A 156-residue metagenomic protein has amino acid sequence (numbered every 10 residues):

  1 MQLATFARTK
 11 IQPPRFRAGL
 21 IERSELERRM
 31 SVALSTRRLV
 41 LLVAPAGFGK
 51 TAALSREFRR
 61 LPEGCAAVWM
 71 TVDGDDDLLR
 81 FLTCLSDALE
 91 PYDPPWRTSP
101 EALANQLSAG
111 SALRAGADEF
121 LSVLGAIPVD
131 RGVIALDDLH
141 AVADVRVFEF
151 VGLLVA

Functional and structural regions predicted by a protein language model:
M1-R29, S99-N105: Conserved adenine-nucleotide phosphate-binding loops and their immediately adjacent elements
A4, F48, A52-G132, A141-A143: Conserved phosphate-binding/catalytic loops and adjacent sensor/switch elements of nucleotide-binding enzymes, spanning
S31-R37: Phosphate-binding P-loop
L42: Hydrophobic anchor at the beta1->P-loop junction of P-loop NTPases
P45: P-loop (Walker A) phosphate-binding loop of NTP-binding proteins
D137-D138: Walker B catalytic acidic pair
A141-V151: Conserved ATPase-coupling elements of RecA-like P-loop NTPase cores
L153-A156: Substrate-engagement module of ASCE P-loop NTPases
